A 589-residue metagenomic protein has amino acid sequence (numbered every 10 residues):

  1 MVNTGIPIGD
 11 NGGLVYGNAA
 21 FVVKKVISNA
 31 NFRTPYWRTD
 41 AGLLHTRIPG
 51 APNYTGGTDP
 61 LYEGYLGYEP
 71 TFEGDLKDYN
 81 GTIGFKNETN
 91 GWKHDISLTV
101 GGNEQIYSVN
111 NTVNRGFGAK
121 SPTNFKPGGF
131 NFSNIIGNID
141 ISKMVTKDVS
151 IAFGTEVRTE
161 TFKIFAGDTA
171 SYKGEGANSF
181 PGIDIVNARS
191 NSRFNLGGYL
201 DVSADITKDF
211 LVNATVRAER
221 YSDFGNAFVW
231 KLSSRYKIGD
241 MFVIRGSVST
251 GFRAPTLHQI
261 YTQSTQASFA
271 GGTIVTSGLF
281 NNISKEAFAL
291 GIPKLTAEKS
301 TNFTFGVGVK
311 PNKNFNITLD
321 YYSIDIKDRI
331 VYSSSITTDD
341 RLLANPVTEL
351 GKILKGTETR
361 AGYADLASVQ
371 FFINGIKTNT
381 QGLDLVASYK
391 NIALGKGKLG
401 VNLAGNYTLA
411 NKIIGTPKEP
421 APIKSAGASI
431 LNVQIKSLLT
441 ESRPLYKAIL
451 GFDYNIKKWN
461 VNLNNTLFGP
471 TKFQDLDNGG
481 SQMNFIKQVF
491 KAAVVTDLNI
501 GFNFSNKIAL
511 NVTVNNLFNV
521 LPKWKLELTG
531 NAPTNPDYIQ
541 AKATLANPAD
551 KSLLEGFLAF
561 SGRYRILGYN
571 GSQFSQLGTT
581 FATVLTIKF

Functional and structural regions predicted by a protein language model:
V2, D10-Y68, L76-G84, H94-N124 (+4 more regions): Surface-exposed extracellular loop regions of Gram-negative outer-membrane beta-barrel proteins
G12-V15, G91-H94, D148-I151, D209-V212 (+6 more regions): Repeated loop/turn-to-beta-strand initiation elements of outer-membrane beta-barrel proteins
F21-I27, T89-G91, V100-E104, V157-K163 (+11 more regions): Transmembrane beta-strands of outer-membrane beta-barrel pores
D59-Y62, Y68-T82, N87-E88, V100-E104 (+2 more regions): Outer-membrane beta-barrel transmembrane domain signature of Gram-negative proteins, especially the mid-to-C-terminal
G102-I106, N111, T159-D168, G174-E175 (+6 more regions): Surface-exposed extracellular loop regions of Gram-negative outer-membrane beta-barrel proteins, predominantly
F153, Y321-I326, I330-D475: Gram-negative outer-membrane beta-barrel transporters
I183-N195, M241-F242, G251-T318, I324-I326 (+4 more regions): Outer-membrane beta-barrel signature, preferentially recognizing the C-terminal barrel domain of Gram-negative
I326, L409-A410, L467-D477, F502-F589: C-terminal beta-signal and adjacent terminal beta-strands/loops of Gram-negative outer-membrane beta-barrel proteins
